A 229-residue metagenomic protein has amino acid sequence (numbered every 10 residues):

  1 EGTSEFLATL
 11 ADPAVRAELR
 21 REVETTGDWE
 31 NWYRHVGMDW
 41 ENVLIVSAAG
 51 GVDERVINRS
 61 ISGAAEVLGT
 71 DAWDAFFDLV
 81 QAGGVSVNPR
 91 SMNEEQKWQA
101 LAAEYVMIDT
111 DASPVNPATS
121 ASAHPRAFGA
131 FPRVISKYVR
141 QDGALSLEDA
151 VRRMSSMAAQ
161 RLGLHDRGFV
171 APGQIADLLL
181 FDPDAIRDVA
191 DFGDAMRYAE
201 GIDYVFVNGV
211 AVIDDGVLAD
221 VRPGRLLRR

Functional and structural regions predicted by a protein language model:
E1-G143: Active-site neighborhoods of metal-dependent hydrolases
A82-S86, P114-A118, A158-R161, R187-V189 (+2 more regions): Flexible loop/turn segments at secondary-structure boundaries
V87-K97, D142-V151, A159-M196: Acidic, glycine-enriched loop/beta-strand segments at the rims of small-molecule binding/catalytic pockets
Q99-Y105, T110-D111, A123, A130 (+1 more regions): C-terminal cap of metal-dependent C-N hydrolases
V134-K137, M157, G201, N208: Generic recognition of well-ordered alpha-helical segments
R161, L227-R229: A short, hydrophobic/aromatic-rich structural module that often spans a beta strand with its adjoining loop
